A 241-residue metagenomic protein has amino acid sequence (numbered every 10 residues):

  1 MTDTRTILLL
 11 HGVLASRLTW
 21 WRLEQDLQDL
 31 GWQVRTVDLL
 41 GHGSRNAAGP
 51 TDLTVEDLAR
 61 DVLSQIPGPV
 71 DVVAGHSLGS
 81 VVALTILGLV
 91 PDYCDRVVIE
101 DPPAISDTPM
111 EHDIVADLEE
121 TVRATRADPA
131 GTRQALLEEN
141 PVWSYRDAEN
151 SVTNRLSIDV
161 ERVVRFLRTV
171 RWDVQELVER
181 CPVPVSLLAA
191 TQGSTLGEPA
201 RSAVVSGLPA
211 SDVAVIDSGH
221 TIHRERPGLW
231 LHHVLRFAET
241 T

Functional and structural regions predicted by a protein language model:
T2-N46: Conserved HGGG/HGGXW glycine-rich cap/lid loop of the alpha/beta-hydrolase fold
A15-S16, H42-R45, I105, T195 (+1 more regions): Active-site loop signature of alpha/beta-hydrolase-fold enzymes
Q33-A74, L235: Active-site loop/oxyanion-hole signature of alpha/beta-hydrolase fold enzymes
G75-G79, A83: Gly/Ala-rich beta-loop-alpha elbow adjacent to hydrolase catalytic centers
L84, G88-L89, C94-T125: Flexible "cap/lid" loop of the alpha/beta hydrolase fold
P109-M110, T125-R180: Conserved alpha/beta-hydrolase catalytic His-Asp/Glu region
I158-S206, D217: Conserved serine/cysteine hydrolase catalytic core
S218-L231: Catalytic histidine-centered segment of alpha/beta-hydrolase-like enzymes
